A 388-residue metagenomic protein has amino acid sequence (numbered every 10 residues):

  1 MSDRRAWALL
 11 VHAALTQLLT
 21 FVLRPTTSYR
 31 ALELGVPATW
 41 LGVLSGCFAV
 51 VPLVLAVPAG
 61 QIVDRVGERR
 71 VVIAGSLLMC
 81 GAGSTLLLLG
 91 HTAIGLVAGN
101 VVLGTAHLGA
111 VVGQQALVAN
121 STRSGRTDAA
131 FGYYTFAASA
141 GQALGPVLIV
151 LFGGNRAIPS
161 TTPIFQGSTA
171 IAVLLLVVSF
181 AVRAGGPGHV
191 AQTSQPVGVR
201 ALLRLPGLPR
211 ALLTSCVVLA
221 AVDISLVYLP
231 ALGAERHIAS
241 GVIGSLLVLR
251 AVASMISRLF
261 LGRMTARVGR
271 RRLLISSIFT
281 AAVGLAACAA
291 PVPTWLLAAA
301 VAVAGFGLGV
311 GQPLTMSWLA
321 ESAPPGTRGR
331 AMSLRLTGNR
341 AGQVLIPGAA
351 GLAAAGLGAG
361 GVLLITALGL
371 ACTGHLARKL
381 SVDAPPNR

Functional and structural regions predicted by a protein language model:
M1-D3, A184-L212: Juxtamembrane intracellular "pre-TM" segments in multi-pass secondary transporters
D3-A49, R210, T214, V222-L232 (+1 more regions): Helix-loop boundary and gating motifs at the non-cytosolic
A49-V57, A143, A251-M255, L259 (+1 more regions): Residue-level signature of mid-helix packing/kink "hotspots" within the transmembrane helices of 12-pass Major
L55-G67, S257-G269: Helix-to-loop junctions at the C-terminal end of transmembrane segments in multipass secondary transporters
V71-T85, R272-A286: Structural signature of the two symmetry-related core transmembrane helices
V101-A137: Cytoplasmic helix-loop-helix junction between adjacent transmembrane helices in 12-TM secondary transporters
Y134-F180: Helix-loop-helix hairpin linking two adjacent transmembrane segments in secondary transporters
V150, T169-H189, T373-S381: C-terminal membrane-cytosol helix-exit motif in multi-pass small-molecule transporters
